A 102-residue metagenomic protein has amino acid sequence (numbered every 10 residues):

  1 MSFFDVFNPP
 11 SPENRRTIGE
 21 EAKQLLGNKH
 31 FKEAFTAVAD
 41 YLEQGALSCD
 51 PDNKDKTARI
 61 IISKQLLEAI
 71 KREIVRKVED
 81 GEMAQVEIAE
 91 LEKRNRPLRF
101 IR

Functional and structural regions predicted by a protein language model:
F3-R102: Intrinsic-disorder/low-complexity detector
